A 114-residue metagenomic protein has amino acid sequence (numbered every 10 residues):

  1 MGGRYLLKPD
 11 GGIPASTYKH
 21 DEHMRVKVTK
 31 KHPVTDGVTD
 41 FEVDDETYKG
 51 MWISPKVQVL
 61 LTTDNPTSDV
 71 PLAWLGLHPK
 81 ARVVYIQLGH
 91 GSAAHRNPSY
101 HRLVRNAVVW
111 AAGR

Functional and structural regions predicted by a protein language model:
M1-T63: An acidic, glycine-rich "communication" segment
K8-P9, A73, I86: Generic detector of intrinsically disordered, low-complexity, polar/charged segments
D21-H23, D69-A73: Short hydrophobic/aromatic beta-strand or adjacent loop that forms the aromatic wall/cage of a ligand/substrate-binding
Q58, T67-D69, L77-R114: Extracellular ligand-binding/catalytic regions of CAZymes and related secreted enzymes and adhesion modules
